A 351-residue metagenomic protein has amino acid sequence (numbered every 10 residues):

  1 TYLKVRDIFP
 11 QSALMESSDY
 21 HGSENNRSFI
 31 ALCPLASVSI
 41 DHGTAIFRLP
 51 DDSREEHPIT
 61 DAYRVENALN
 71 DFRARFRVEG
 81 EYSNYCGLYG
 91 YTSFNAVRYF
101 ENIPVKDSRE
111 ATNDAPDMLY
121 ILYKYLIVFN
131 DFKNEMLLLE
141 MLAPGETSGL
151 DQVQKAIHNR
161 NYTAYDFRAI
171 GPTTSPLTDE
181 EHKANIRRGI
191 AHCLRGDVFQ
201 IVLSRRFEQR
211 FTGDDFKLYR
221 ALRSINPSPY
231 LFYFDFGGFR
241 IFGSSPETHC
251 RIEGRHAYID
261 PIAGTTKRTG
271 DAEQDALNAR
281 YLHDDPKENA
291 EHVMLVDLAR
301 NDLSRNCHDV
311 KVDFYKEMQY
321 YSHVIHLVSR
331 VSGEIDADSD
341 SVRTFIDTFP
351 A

Functional and structural regions predicted by a protein language model:
T1-A351: Extended alpha-helical targeting/anchoring segments, especially N-terminal organellar/secretory targeting helices
